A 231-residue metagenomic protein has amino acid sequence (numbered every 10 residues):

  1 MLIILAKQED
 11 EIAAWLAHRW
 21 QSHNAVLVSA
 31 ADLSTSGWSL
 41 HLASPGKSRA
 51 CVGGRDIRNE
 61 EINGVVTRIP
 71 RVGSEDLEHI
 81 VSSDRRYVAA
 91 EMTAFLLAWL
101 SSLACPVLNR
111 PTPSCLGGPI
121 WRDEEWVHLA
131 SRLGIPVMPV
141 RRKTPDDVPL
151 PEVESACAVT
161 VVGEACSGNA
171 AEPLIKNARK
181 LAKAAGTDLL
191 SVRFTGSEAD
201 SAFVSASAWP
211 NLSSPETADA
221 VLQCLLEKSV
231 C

Functional and structural regions predicted by a protein language model:
M1-I3: Extreme N-terminal starter segment of soluble prokaryotic enzymes
Q8-H18, A30-V137: Conserved N-proximal alpha/beta basic substrate-recognition cap immediately N-terminal to, or forming the N-lobe
Q21-V28: A generic structural motif
A25, V137-R141: Short, well-structured beta-strand/strand-turn elements
G117, D146-V148, W209-S214: A short local loop/turn or secondary-structure capping micro-motif enriched for an aromatic residue
R142-S201: Phosphate-binding site of ATP-dependent enzymes
K183-T187, G196-C231: C-terminal active-site "lid" helix and adjoining low-complexity regulatory extension at the edge of ATP-using catalytic
